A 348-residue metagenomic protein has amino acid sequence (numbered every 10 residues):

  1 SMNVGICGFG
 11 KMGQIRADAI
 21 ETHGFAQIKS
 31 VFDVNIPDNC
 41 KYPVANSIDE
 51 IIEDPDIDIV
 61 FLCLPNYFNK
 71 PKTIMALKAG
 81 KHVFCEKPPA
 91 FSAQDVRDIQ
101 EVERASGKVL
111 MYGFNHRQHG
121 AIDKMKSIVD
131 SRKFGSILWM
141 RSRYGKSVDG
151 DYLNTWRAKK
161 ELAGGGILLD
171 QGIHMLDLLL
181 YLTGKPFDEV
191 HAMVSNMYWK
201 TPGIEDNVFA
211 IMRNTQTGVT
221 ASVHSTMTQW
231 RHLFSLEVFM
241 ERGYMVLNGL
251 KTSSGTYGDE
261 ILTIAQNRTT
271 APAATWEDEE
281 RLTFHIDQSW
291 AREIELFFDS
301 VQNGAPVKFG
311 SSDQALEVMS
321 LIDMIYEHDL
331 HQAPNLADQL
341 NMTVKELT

Functional and structural regions predicted by a protein language model:
S1-C40: N-terminal Rossmann-like dinucleotide-binding module
Q14, A26, I59-L62, Q216 (+1 more regions): C-terminal helix-rich "cap/oligomerization" subdomain common to oxidoreductases
R16, Y42-V102: Beta-loop-alpha module in the N-terminal Rossmann-like domain of NAD(P)-dependent dehydrogenases, especially those
C85-E86, L110-Y112, L247: Hydrophobic residues in well-ordered beta-strands that form the structural core
D98-N115, G135-M140: Rossmann-fold dehydrogenase core element
H116-T201: Predominantly a Rossmann-like dinucleotide-binding segment in NAD(P)-dependent oxidoreductases
L176-S254, A291-P306, M324, Q339-T348: Contiguous beta-strand/loop segments that form the cofactor/metal-binding neighborhood of enzyme cores
R281-E295, G310: Active-site loop of classical SDR/Rossmann-like NAD(P)-dependent oxidoreductases, centered on the catalytic Tyr-X3-Lys
